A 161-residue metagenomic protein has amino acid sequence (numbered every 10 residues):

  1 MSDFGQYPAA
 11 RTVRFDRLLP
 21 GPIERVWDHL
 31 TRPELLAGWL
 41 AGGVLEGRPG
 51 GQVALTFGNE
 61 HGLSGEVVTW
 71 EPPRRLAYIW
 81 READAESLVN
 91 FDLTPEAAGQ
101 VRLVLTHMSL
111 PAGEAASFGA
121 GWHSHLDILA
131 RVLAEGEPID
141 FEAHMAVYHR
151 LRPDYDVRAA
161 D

Functional and structural regions predicted by a protein language model:
M1-G43: Hydrophobic ligand-binding cavity/cleft-lining segments
R14-D16, G62-S64, L88-N90, G119: Well-ordered beta-strand positions in beta-sheet-rich domains
L18, A37-E82, A159: Glycine-rich portal/gate segments that line the openings of hydrophobic small-molecule binding cavities
I23-E24, V68-P73, L93-R102: A short, structured loop/turn motif at beta-sheet edges
V26, L36, V53, V67 (+4 more regions): Hydrophobic pocket/interface hotspot
R81-L133: Beta-strand/loop substructures that line and gate deep hydrophobic ligand-binding cavities in soluble
L133-D161: Short, highly charged C-terminal tails/helix-capping segments
